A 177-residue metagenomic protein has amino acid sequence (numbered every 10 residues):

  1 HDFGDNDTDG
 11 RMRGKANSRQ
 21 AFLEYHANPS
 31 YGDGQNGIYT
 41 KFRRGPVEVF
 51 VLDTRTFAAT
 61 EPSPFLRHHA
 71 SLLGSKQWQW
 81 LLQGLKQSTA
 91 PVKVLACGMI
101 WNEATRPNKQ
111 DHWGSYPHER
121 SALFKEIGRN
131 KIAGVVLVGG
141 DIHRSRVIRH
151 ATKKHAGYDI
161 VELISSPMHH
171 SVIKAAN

Functional and structural regions predicted by a protein language model:
H1-N177: Metal-dependent phosphoester/phosphodiester hydrolase catalytic core
